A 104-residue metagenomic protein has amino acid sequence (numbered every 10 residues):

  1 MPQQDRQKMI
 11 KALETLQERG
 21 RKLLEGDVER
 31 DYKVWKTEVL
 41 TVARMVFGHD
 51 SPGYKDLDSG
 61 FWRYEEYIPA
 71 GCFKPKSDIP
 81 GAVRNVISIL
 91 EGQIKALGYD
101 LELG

Functional and structural regions predicted by a protein language model:
M1-E102: Charged interaction/catalytic cores of defense and host-pathogen modules
